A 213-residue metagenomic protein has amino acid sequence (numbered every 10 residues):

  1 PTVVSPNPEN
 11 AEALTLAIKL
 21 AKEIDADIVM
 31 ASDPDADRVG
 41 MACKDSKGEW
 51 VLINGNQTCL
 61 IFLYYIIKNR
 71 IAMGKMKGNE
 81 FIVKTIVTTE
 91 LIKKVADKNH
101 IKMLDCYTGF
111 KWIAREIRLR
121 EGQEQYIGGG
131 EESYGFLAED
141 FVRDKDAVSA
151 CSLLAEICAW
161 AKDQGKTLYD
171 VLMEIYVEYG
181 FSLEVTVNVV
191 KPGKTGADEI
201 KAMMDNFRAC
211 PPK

Functional and structural regions predicted by a protein language model:
P1-R38: N-terminal small/polar loop signature for handling phosphorylated ligands or for N-terminal nucleophile
T2-P8, E49-Q57: Short beta-strand elements at the ligand-binding edges of bilobed clamshell
E12-L16, F62, W112: Well-ordered alpha-helical segments embedded in enzymatic catalytic cores
K22, A26-I28, E49-V51, N69-K213: Phosphate-binding and adjacent anionic-ligand microenvironments
P34, C43, E132: Active-site phosphate-binding/coordination module
D37-G55, I92: Short Gly/Thr/Asp-enriched flexible loops that form oxyanion-binding sites at enzyme active sites
R38, C59-I61, F110-A114: Short gly/pro/ser/thr-enriched loop/turn and capping motifs at secondary-structure boundaries
N54-I66: Catalytic or ion-translocation cores adjacent to nucleophile or general acid/base/metal-coordination motifs in diverse
